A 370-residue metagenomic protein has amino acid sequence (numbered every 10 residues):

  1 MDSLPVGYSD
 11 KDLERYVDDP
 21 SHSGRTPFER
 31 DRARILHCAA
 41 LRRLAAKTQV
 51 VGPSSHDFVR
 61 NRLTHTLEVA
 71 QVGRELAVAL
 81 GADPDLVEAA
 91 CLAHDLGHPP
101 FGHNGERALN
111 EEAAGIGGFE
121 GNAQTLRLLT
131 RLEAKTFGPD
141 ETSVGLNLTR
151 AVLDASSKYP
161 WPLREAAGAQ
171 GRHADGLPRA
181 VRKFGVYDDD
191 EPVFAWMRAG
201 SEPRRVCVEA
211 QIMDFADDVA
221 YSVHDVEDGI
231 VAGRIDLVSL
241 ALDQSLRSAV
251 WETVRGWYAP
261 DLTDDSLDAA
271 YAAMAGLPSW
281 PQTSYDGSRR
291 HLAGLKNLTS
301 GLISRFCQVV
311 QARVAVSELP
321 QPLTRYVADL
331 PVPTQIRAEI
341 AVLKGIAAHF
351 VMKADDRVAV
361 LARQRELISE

Functional and structural regions predicted by a protein language model:
M1-S23, L36-R42, A46, Q71 (+2 more regions): Sequence-structural signature of the catalytic-core scaffold of metal-dependent phosphohydrolases that act on
E29-R30: N- or domain-start disorder-to-order transition segments that initiate the globular core
G52-F58, A90, S201-E202, S284-R289 (+1 more regions): Glycine- and acidic
S55-L86: Alpha-helical phosphate/pyrophosphate-handling elements in metalloenzyme active cores
F58-H65, D85, G97-F101, G117-G121 (+7 more regions): Secondary-structure capping and boundary motifs in well-ordered enzyme cores
V87-L92, D214: Short alpha-helical catalytic segment bearing the HExxH-like zincin motif of zinc-dependent metalloproteases
L262-L330: Long, amphipathic alpha-helical stalk/connector segments used for oligomerization, subunit docking, or mechanical
C307-E370: Substrate-recognition/cap regions that form aromatic- and gly/pro-loop-enriched pockets for small-molecule ligands
